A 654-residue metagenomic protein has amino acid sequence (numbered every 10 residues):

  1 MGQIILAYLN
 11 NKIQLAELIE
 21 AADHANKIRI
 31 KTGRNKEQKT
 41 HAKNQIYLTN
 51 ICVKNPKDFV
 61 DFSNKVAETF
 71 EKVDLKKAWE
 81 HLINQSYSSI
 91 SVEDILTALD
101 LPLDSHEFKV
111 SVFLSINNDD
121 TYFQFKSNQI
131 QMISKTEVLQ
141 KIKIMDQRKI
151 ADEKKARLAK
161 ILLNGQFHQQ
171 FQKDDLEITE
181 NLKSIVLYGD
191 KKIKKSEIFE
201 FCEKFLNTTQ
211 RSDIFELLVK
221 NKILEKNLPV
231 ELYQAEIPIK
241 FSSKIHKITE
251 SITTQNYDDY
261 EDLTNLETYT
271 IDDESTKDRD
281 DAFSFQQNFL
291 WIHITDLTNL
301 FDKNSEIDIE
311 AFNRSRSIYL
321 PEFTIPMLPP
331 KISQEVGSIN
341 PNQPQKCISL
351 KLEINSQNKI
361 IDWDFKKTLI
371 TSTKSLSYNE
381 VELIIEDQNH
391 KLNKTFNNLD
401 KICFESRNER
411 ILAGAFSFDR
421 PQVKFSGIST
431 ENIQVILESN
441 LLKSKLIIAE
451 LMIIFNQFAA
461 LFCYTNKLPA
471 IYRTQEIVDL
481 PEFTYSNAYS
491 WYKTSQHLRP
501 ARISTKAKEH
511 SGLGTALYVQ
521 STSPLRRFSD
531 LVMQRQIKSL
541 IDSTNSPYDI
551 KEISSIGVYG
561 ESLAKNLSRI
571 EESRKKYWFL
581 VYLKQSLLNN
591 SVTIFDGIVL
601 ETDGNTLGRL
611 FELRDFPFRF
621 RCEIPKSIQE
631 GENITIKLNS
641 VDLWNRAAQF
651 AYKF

Functional and structural regions predicted by a protein language model:
M1-I4, L9-Q14, A21-D23, R34-Q38 (+10 more regions): Electropositive polyanion-binding surfaces
L48-K57: Long, contiguous juxta-domain segments that are non-catalytic but functionally important
K54, F70-D74, K192-K194, T208-T209: Short acidic alpha-helix initiation/capping motifs at coil-to-helix transition points, especially at protein N-termini
F113-Q147, N227-L228: Charged low-complexity interaction tracts in eukaryotic proteins
L139-L162: Short, amphipathic alpha-helical interaction segments positioned at domain boundaries
F167-Y260: Low-complexity, highly charged intrinsically disordered N-terminal segments that act as targeting/localization
